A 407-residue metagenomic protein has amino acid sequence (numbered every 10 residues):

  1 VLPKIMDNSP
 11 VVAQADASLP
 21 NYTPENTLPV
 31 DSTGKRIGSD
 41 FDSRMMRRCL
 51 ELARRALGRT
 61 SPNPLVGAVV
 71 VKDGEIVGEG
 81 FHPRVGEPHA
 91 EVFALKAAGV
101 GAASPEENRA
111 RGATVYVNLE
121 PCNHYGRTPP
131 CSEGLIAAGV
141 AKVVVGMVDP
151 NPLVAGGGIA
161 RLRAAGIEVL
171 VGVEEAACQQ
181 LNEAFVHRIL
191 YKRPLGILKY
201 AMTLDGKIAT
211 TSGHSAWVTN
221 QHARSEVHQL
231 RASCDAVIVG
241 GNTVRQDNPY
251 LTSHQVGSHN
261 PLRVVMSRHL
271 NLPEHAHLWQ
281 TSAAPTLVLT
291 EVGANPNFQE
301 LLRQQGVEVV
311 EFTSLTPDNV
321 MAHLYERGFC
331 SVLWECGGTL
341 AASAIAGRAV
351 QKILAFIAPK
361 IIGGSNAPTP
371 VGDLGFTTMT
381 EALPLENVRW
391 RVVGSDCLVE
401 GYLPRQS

Functional and structural regions predicted by a protein language model:
F41-S61, R188: Short, basic/aromatic recognition patches
C49, G67, C122, L162 (+7 more regions): Residue-level signal for inorganic ion chemistry
V66-G74, Y200-A201, V399: Short beta-strand scaffold segments in enzyme catalytic cores
V70-A177, L262, S282, L287 (+2 more regions): Zn2+-dependent cytidine deaminase-like catalytic core
S104-P105, H187-S331, T339-A342: Active-site ligand-binding patch in enzyme domains
G293-A294, G372-S407: Conserved histidine-centered catalytic loops in small-molecule metabolism enzymes
F329-V332, C336-G337, A341, A346-G347 (+1 more regions): Helical hairpin unit composed of two closely spaced alpha helices linked by a short loop
A346-L385: Flexible, gly/pro- and Lys/Arg-enriched active-site loops
